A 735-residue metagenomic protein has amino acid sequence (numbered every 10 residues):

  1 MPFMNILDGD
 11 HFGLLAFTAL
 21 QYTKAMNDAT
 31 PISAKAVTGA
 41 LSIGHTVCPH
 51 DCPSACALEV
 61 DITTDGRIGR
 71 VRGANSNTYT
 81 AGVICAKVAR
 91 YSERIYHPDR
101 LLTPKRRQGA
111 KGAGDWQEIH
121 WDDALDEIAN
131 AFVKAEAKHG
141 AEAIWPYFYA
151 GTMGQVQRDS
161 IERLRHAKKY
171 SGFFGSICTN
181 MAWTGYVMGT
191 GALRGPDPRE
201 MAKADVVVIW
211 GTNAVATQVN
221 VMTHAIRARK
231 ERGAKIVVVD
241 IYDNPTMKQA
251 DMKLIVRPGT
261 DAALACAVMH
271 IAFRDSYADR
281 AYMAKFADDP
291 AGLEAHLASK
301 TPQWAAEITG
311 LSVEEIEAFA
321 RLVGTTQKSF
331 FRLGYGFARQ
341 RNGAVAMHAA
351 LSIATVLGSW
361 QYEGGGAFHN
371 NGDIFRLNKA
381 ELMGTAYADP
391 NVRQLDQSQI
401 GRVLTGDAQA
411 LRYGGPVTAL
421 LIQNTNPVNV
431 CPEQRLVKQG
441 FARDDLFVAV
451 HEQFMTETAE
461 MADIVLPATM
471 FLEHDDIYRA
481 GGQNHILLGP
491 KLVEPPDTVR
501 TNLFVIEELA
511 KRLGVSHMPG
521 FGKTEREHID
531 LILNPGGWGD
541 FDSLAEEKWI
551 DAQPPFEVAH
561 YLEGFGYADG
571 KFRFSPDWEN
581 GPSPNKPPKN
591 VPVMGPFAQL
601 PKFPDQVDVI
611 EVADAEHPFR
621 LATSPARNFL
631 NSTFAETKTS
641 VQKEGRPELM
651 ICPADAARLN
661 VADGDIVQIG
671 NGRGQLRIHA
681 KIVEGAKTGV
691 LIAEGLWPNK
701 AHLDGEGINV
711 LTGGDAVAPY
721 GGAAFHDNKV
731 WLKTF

Functional and structural regions predicted by a protein language model:
N5, D10-H11: Intrinsic-disorder-associated, low-complexity terminal segments enriched in Asp/Asn/His/Tyr and depleted of Lys/Arg
H11-D275, D289, S312, Q423 (+3 more regions): N-terminal export/assembly segments and adjacent metallocofactor-ligating motifs of anaerobic energy-metabolism
V47, V437-K438, R443-F447, H451-T456 (+2 more regions): Phosphate/diphosphate-binding loops
R107-E118, D275-V313, L492-S575, L621 (+3 more regions): N-terminal leader/propeptide and maturation segments of large enzyme subunits in energy/redox metabolism and hydrolases
D159-I226, R232-V239, T246, A262-C266 (+4 more regions): Extended redox/cofactor-interaction regions of prokaryotic respiratory oxidoreductases
K248-V256, T469, N484-P496, S640: Short beta-alpha connecting loops at secondary-structure transitions that line or flank enzyme active sites
V268, F286-L404: Active-site phosphate/pyrophosphate-binding segments
P496, N502-E547, S632, T637-M650 (+1 more regions): Long, contiguous, secondary-structure-rich segments that constitute the structural scaffold of globular domains
